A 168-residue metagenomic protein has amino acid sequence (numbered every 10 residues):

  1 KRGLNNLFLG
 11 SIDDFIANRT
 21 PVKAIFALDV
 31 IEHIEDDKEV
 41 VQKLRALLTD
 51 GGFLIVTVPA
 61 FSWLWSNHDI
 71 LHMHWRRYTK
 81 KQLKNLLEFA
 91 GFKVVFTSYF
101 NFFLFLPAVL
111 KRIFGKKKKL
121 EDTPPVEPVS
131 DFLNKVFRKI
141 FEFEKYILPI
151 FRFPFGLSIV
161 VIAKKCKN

Functional and structural regions predicted by a protein language model:
K1-S66, T79-K84, V161-K165: Conserved SAM-binding loop
R2-N6, H72-W75, R112-G115: Short, hinge-like loop/turn segments at secondary-structure boundaries
V22, S66-I70, P107-K111: Short aromatic-enriched loop/helix-cap "lid" or pocket-rim segments at secondary-structure transitions that line
P59, S98-F105: Short, solvent-exposed turn/loop segments enriched in Gly/Ser/Thr/Pro and often Arg
S66-L86, S98-N101: Acceptor-substrate binding/catalytic loop of class I
H72-R76, V95, Y99, P125 (+2 more regions): Alpha-helix initiation/capping motif
K84-Y99, R138-F143, K164-K165: A SAM-dependent methyltransferase catalytic signature shared across enzymes that methylate proteins
L104-N168: A C-terminal cap/extension of S-adenosyl-L-methionine-dependent methyltransferases that defines the acceptor-substrate
